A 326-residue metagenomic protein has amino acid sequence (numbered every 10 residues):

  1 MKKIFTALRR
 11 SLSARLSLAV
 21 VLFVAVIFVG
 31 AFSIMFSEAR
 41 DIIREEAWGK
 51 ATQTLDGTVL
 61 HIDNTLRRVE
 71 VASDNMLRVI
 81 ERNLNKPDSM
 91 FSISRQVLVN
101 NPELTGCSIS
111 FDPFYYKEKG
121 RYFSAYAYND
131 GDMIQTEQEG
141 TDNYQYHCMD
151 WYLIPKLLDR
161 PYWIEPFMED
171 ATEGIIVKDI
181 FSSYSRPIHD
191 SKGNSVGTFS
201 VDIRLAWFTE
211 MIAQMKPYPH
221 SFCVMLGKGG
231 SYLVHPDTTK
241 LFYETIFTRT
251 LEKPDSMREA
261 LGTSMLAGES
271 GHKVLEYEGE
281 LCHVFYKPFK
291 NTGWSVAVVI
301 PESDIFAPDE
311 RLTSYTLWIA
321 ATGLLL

Functional and structural regions predicted by a protein language model:
K3-D41, E45, L317-L326: Extreme N-terminal signal-anchor transmembrane helix of membrane signaling/transducer proteins, especially in bacteria
F36-V71, E81-L84, L312-Y315: Juxtamembrane membrane-water interface segments immediately C-terminal to a transmembrane helix
D56, D63-N100, L104, I109-P113 (+1 more regions): Extracellular/periplasmic ligand-binding regions of membrane signal-transduction receptors
N64, T105, F123, D179 (+2 more regions): Short loop/turn microsegments at loop-to-beta-strand junctions
N75, V79, S92-N101, I154 (+2 more regions): Amphipathic alpha-helical regulatory segments at dimerization interfaces that relay allosteric signals between sensory
V99-D179, Y232-P254: Extracellular/periplasmic ligand-sensing ectodomains of membrane signal-transduction proteins
E118, H147, A206-G293, I305-F306: Intrinsic low-complexity, intrinsically disordered coil/linker regions enriched in small/polar and charged residues
I176-K216, V234, H283-F285, G293-D304 (+2 more regions): Conserved beta-strands of PAS-like sensory domains
